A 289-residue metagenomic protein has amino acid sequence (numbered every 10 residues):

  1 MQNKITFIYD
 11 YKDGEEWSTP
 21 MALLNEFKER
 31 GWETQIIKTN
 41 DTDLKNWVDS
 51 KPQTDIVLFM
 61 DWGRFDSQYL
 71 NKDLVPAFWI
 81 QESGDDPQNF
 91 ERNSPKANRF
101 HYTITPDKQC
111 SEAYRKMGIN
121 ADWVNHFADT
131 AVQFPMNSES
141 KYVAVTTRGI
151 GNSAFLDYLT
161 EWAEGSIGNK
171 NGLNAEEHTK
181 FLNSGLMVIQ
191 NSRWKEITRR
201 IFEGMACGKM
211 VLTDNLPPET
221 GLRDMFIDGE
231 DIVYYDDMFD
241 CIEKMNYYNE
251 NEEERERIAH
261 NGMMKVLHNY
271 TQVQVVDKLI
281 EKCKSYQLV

Functional and structural regions predicted by a protein language model:
Q2-W47, K51-P52, M60-N71, F78-D228 (+4 more regions): Nucleotide-sugar donor-binding catalytic core of glycosyltransferases
A175, M238-C241, E252, Q272: Residues at or immediately preceding the N-termini of alpha-helices
T179, P217-E219, M238-C241, R255 (+1 more regions): Catalytic phosphate/metal-binding cores of nucleic-acid and nucleotide-processing enzymes, i.e., regions that mediate
E230-M238, Y247-E252: Conserved acidic donor-binding segment of nucleotide-sugar-dependent glycosyltransferases
N249-C283: A charged, aromatic-enriched C-terminal amphipathic alpha-helix characteristic of glycosyltransferases across folds
C283-V289: Generic C-terminal helix-cap and adjacent flexible tail
